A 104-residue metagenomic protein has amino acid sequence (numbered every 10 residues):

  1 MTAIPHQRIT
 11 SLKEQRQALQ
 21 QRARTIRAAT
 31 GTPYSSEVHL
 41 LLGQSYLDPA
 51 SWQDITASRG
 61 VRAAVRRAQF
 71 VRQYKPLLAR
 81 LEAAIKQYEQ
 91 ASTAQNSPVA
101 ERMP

Functional and structural regions predicted by a protein language model:
M1-H6, A57-V65, L81: Charged, low-complexity eukaryotic segments that initiate or comprise alpha-helical interaction-prone regions
M1-Q7, E89-P104: Short intrinsically disordered terminal tails
M1-S35: Short, charge/polar-rich alpha-helical segments
R8, T32-P33, L42, D48 (+3 more regions): Intrinsic disorder/low-complexity segments
I9, R16-L19, A23, V71-Y74 (+3 more regions): Heptad-repeat amphipathic alpha-helical coiled-coil interaction surface used for oligomerization/assembly
R22, A29, S36, Q87 (+2 more regions): Soluble, cytosolic/nucleoplasmic coiled-coil alpha-helices used as oligomeric scaffolds and tethers in large eukaryotic
V38-R72: Acidic, low-complexity, intrinsically disordered interaction modules
